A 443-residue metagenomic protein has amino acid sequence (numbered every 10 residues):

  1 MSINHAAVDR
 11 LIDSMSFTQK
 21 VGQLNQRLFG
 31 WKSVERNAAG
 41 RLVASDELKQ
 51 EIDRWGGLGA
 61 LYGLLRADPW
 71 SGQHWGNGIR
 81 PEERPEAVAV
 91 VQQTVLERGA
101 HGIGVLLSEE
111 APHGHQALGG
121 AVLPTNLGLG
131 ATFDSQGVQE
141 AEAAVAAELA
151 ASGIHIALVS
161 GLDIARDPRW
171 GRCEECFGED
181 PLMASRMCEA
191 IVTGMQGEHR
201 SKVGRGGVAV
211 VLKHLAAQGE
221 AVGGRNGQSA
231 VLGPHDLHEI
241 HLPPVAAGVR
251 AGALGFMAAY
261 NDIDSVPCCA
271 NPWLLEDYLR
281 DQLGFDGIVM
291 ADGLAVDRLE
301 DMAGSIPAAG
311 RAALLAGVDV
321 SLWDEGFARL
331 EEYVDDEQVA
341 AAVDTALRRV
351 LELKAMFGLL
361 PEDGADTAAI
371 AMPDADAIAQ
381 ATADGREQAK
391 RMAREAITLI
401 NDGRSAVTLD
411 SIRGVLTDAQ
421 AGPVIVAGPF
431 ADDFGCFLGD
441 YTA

Functional and structural regions predicted by a protein language model:
M1-A443: Glycoside hydrolase catalytic-domain context in secreted enzymes
